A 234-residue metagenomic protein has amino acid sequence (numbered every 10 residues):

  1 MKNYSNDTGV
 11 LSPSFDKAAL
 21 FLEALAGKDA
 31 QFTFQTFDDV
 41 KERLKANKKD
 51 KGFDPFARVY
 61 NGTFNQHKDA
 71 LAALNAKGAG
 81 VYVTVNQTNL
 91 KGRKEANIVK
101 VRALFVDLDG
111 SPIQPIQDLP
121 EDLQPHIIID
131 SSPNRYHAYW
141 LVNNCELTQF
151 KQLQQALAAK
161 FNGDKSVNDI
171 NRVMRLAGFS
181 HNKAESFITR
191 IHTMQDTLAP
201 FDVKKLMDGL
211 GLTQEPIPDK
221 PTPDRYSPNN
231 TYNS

Functional and structural regions predicted by a protein language model:
M1-A103, I113: DNA replication initiation on ssDNA origins
S12, F64, S132, V142-N144: Conserved aromatic
Q35-D39, L108-D109, D130-P133: Short loop/turn segments at strand-loop or loop-helix junctions that form parts of catalytic or ligand-binding pockets
G52-L71, D130-S131, Q149-S166, M207: A signal for specific C-terminal beta-sheet/loop modules enriched in small/flexible residues with GP/PG/PP motifs
V85-D122, V142-S234: DNA replication initiation modules
I128-H137, M174: Short, conserved phosphate-binding/catalytic loop or strand-edge motifs used in phosphoryl-/nucleotidyl-transfer
